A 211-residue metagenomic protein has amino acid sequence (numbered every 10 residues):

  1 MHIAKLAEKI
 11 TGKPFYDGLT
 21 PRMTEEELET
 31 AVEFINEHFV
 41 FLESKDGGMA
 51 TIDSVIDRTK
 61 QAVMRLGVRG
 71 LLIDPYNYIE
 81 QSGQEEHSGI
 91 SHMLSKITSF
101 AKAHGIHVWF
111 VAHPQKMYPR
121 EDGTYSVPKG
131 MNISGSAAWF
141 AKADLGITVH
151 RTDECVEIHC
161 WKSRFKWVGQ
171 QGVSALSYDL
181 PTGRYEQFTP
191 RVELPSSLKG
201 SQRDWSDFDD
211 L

Functional and structural regions predicted by a protein language model:
M1-G18, P75-E80, K142-D144: Walker A/P-loop NTP-binding active-site region of P-loop NTPases, recognizing the glycine-rich GxxxxGKT/S
H2, E80-Q81, P119, V168: Conserved protein kinase catalytic core
K9-E43: Nucleotide-state-sensitive switch-loop elements of NTP-binding domains
K13, D17-G18, V32-F34, M49-V68 (+2 more regions): C-terminal regions of RecA-like/P-loop NTPase motor modules
V40-A103: Phosphate-binding/switch loop-helix module in NTP-utilizing enzymes
V40-L42, W109, L145-I147: Hydrophobic/aromatic beta-strand patches that form the interior of the parallel beta-sheet core in alpha/beta enzyme
L72-I73, I106-H113: Structural recognition of the conserved hydrophobic beta-strand(s) that form the central parallel beta-sheet of P-loop
Y76, H113-P114, R151-T152: Short, ordered loop/turn segments at secondary-structure junctions
